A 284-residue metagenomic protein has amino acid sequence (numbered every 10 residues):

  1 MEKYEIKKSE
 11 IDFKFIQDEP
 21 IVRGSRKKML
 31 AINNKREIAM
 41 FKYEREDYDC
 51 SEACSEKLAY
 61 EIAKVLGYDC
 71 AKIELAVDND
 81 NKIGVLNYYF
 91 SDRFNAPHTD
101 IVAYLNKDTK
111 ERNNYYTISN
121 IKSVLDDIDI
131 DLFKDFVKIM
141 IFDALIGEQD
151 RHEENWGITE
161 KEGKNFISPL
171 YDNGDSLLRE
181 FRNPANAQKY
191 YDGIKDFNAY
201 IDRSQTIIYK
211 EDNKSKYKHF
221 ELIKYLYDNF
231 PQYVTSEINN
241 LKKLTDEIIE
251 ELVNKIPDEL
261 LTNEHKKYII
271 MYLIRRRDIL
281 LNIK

Functional and structural regions predicted by a protein language model:
M1-D108: Conserved ATP-binding subdomain of kinase catalytic cores across diverse folds
E44-D49, Y104-D129: Short histidine-centered catalytic/ligand-binding loop motif
S51, F133, E148-R151, L261 (+1 more regions): Short, surface-exposed helix-loop/turn micro-motifs enriched in polar/charged residues
H98, E111-I121, P231, D246-I249 (+1 more regions): Alpha-helix initiation and N-capping motif
I118-R182: Conserved kinase catalytic-core segment
G163-K284: C-terminal catalytic region of ATP-dependent kinase domains
